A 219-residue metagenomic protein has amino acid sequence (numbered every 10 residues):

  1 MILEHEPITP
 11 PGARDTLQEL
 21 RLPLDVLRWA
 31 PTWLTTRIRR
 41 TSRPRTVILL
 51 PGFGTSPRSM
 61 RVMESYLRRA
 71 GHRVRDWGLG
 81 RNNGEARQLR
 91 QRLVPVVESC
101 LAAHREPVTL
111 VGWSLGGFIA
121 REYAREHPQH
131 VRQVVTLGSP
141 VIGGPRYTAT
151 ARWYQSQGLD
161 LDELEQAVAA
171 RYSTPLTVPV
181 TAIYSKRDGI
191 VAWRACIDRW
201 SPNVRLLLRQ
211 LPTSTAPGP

Functional and structural regions predicted by a protein language model:
M1-V47, T55, S65, A70 (+1 more regions): Flexible, membrane-associating and regulatory peripheral segments of lipid-active enzymes
T9-D15, P31, A124-H127, T148 (+2 more regions): Serine/threonine-rich low-complexity intrinsically disordered regions
I38-R39, R171-T174, C196-R199: Short secondary-structure boundary/capping segments
R45-R58, V62, R68-V178, I183 (+1 more regions): Serine-dependent carboxylesterase/thioesterase catalytic core of lipase-like alpha/beta-hydrolase/SGNH enzymes
T177-P219: C-terminal catalytic-base region of ester-bond hydrolases, centering on the histidine of the charge-relay
